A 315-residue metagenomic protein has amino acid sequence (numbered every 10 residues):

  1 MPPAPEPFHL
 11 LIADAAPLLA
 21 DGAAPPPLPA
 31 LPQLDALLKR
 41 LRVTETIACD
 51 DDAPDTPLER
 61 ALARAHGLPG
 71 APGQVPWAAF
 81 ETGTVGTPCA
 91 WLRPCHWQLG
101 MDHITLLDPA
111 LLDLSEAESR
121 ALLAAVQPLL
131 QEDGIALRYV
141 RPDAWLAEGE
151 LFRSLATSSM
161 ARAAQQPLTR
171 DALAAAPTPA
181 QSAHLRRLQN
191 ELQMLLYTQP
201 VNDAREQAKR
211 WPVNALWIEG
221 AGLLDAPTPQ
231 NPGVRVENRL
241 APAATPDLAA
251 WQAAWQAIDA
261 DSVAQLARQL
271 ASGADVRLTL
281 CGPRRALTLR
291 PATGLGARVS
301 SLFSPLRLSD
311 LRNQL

Functional and structural regions predicted by a protein language model:
M1-A24: N-terminal basic/disordered segments at the start of proteins
A4-L11, I47, G233-V234, G273-L280: Hydrophobic beta-strand segments of well-ordered beta-sheets in folded domains
D21-A23, E148-F152, L216, P227 (+1 more regions): A short acidic (Asp/Glu
A23-L31, E219-G220, A292-A297: Short secondary-structure boundary/capping segments
A23-S119, A125: An N-terminal, globular interaction/scaffold subdomain
T82-C89, H96-N190: A contiguous, mid-domain pocket- or channel-lining segment that forms the substrate-recognition surface
V140-A144, L151-A274, G282: A contiguous, surface-oriented mixed alpha/beta subdomain in the mid-to-C-terminal portion of proteins that forms
P283-L315: Hydrophobic, glycine-enriched assembly/anchoring segments
